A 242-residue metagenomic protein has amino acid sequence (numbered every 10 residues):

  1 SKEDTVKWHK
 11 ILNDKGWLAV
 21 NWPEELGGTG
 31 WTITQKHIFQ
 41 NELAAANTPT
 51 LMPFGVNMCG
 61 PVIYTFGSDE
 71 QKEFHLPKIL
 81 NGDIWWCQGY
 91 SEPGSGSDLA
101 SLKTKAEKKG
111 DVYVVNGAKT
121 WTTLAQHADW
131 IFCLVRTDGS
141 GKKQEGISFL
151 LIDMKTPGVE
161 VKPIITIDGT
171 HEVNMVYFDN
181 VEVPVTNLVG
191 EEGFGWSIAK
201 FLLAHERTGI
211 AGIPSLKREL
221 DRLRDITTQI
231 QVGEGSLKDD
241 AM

Functional and structural regions predicted by a protein language model:
V6-D83, L124-W130: Internal helix-loop-helix
G16, F39-A44, L134-V135, L151-P157 (+1 more regions): Short Ser/Thr-interspersed hydrophobic loop/turn segments at strand-loop and sheet-helix junctions that line or gate
A45, V159-M242: Glycine-rich beta->alpha junctions and the first turn(s) of the following alpha-helix
M52-P53, G94-S97, W121-L124, G139-G141 (+1 more regions): Short Gly/Pro-enriched turn/cap motifs at secondary-structure boundaries
G82-Y90, L134: A short, Trp-centered hydrophobic/proline-enriched beta-strand micro-motif
I84, A100-L102, H127-D129, K143-G146 (+4 more regions): A generic structural signal for well-ordered coil/turn residues at beta-strand boundaries that shape enzyme active-site
T104-E107: A structural signal for short hydrophobic beta-strand segments in well-ordered beta-sheet cores
V112, N116-K162: A short core secondary-structure module
